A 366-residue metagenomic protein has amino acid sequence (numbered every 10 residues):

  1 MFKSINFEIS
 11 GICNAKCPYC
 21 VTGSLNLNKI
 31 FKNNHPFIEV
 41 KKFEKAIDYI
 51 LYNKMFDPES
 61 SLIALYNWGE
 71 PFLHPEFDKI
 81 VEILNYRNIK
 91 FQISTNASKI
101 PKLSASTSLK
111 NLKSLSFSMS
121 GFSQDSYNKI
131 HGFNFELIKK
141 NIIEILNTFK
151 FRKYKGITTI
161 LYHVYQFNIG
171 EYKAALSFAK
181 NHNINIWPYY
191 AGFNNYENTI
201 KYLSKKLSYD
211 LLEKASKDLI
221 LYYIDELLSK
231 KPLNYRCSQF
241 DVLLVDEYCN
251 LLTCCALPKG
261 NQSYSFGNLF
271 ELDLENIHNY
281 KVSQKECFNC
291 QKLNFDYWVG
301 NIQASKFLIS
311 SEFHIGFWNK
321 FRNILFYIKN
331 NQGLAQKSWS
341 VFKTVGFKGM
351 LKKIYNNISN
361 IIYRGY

Functional and structural regions predicted by a protein language model:
M1-S4, Y19, G23, L27-N28 (+1 more regions): Flexible mid-to-C-terminal extensions adjoining Fe-S/redox cofactors in radical SAM and related proteins
S4, E8, G23-E44, M55 (+6 more regions): Radical SAM enzyme [4Fe-4S]-AdoMet core and its adjacent flexible, acidic and glycine-rich loops/tails across
S10, N14, N234, Q284-C287: Residues immediately within or flanking Cys/His clusters that coordinate Zn2+ in small zinc-binding modules
C13, C17-C20, I138: Short, thiol/selenol-centered motifs that function as redox-active sites or metal-ligating centers
K16, W68, E247-Y248: Residue-level recognition of short loop/turn positions
P18, P71-F72: A short, conserved beta-strand element in the Rossmann-like catalytic core that flanks the donor/metal-binding loop
A64-W68, N96: Glycine-rich beta-strand-to-loop/alpha-helix junction loops that act as flexible
S98-P101: Short acidic loop-to-helix transition motifs that present clustered carboxylates
